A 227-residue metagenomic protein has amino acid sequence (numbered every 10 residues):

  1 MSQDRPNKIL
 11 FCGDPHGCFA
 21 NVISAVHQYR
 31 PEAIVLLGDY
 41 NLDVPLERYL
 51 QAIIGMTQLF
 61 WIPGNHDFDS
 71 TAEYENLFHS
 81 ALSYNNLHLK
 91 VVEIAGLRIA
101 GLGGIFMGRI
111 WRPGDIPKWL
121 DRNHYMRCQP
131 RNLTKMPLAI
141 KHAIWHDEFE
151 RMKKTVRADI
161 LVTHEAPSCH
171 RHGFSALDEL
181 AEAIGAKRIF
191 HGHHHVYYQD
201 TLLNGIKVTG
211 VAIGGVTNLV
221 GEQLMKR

Functional and structural regions predicted by a protein language model:
M1-A20, M56, A95, G103-F106 (+2 more regions): Acidic, histidine-bearing metal-coordination/catalytic regions of metal-dependent phosphoesterases
M1-G55, F68-D69, K154-R157: N-terminal active-site segment of His-dependent metallophosphoesterases
S2-P6, N21-S24, V92-A95, E179-I184 (+1 more regions): Binuclear metal-dependent phosphoesterase catalytic core
F11-G13, I34-D39, L59-H66, N86-H88 (+4 more regions): Active-site neighborhood of phospho(di)ester-bond hydrolases with catalytic His/Asp-centered motifs
H16-V22, N41-P45, N65-E73, M107-W111 (+3 more regions): Active-site environment of divalent metal-dependent phosphoester hydrolases
A20, A143-G185: Active-site-proximal segments of metal-dependent phosphoesterases and phosphodiesterases across multiple
D69-K90: Glycine/small-residue-rich loop that forms an oxyanion/phosphate-binding "nest" at active or ligand-binding sites
L97-V162: Active-site-proximal loop/helix segment associated with metal-binding centers of metalloenzymes
